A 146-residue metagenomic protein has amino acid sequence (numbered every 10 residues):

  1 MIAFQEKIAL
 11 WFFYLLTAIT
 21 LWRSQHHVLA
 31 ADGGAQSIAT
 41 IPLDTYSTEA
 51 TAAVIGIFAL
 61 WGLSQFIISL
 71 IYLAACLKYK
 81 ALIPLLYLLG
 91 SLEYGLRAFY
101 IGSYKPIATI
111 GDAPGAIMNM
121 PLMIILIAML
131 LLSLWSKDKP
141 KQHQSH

Functional and structural regions predicted by a protein language model:
M1-R23: Cytosolic juxtamembrane helix and N-cap/initiation of the first transmembrane helix
T17-I38: Transmembrane alpha-helix/helix-exit interface in multi-pass inner-membrane proteins
I38-L73: Core segments of alpha-helical transmembrane spans in multipass integral membrane proteins
A39-I41, A108-P121: Non-cytosolic membrane-interface motifs at loop->transmembrane helix junctions
S69-P84: Juxtamembrane helix-break-helix junctions at the cytosolic face of small multi-pass alpha-helical membrane proteins
L85-G102: Hydrophobic alpha-helical membrane segments
I124-Q142: Membrane-water interface at the C-terminal end of transmembrane alpha helices
